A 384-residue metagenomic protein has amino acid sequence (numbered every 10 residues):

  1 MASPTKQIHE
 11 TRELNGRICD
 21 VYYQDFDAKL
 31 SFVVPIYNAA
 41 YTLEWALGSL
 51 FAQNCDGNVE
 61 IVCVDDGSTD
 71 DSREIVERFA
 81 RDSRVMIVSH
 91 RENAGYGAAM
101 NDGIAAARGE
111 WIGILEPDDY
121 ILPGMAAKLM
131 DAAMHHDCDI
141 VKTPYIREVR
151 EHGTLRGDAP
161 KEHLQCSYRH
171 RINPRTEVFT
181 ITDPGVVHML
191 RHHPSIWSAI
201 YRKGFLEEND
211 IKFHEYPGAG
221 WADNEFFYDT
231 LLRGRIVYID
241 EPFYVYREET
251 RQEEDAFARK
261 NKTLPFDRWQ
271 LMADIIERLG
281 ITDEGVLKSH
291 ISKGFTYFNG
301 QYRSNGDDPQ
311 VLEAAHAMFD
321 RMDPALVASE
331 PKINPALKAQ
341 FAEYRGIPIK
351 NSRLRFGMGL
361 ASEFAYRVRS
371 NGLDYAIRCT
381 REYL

Functional and structural regions predicted by a protein language model:
M1-S49: N-proximal low-complexity "stem/linker" segments adjacent to membrane-targeting elements
S3-R12, D137-C138, R303-L384: Membrane-interface aromatic/basic loop that binds lipid-linked glycans or pyrophosphate carriers, typified by
G48-N58: Short, acidic, metal-binding catalytic loop of nucleotide-sugar glycosyltransferases
S49, D65-E74, E92, E116: A conserved acidic beta->alpha catalytic loop
H90-A107, P117: Glycine-rich, basic loop-to-helix element that forms the pyrophosphate-binding segment of sugar-nucleotide handling
I112: Short aromatic/hydrophobic "clamp" motif used to bind/position activated sugar donors
Y120-V237, Y244-K260: Donor-binding/catalytic cores of nucleotide-activated saccharide and glycerol-phosphate transferases/polymerases
E241-T250, D255-G285, S289, G294-L326: Catalytic core of nucleotide-sugar-dependent glycosyltransferases
